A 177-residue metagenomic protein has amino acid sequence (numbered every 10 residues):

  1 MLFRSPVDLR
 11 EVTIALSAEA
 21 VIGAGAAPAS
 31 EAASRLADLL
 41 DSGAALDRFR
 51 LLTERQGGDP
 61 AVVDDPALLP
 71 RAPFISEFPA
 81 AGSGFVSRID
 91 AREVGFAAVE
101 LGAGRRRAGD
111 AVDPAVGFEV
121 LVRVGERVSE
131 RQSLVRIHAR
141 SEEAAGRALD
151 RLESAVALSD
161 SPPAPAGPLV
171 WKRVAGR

Functional and structural regions predicted by a protein language model:
M1-R177: Well-ordered secondary-structure scaffolds
